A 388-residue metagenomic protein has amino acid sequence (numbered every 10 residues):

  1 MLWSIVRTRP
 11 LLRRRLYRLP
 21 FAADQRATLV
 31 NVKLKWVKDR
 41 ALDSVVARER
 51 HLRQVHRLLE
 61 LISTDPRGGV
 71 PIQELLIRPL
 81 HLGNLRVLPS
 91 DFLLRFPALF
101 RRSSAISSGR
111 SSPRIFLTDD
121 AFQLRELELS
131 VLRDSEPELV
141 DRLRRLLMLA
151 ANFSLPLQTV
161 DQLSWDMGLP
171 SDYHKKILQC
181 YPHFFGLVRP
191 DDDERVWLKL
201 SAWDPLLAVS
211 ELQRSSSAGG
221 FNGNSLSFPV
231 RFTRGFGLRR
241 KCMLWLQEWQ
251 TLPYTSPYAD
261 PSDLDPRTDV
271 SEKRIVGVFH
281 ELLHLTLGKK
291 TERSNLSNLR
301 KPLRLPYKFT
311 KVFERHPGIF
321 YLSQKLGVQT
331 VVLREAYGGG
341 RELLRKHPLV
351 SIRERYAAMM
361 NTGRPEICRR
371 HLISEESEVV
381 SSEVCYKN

Functional and structural regions predicted by a protein language model:
L2-N388: Long amphipathic alpha-helical repeat/alpha-solenoid cores
